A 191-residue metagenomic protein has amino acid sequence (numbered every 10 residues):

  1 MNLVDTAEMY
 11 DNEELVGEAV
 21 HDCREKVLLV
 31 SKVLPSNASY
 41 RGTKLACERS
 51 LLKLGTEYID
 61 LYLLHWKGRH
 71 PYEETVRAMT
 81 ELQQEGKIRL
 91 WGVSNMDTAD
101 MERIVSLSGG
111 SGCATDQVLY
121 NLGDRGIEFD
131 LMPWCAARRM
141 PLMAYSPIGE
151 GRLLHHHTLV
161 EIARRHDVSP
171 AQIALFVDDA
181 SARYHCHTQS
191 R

Functional and structural regions predicted by a protein language model:
M1-V27: N-terminal binding-site loop/beta-alpha segment at the start of enzyme catalytic domains that lines or forms
V4, I59, W91: Glycine-centered flexible beta-alpha turn that most often forms the glycine-rich phosphate-binding loop
A7-Y10, K32-V33, P147: Active-site-proximal beta-strand/loop segments in catalytic clefts of secreted hydrolases
N12, K67-R191: Beta/alpha (TIM)-barrel catalytic core signal, keyed to glycine-rich beta->alpha loops juxtaposed to Asp/Glu that bind
G17, C47-L52, D130-P133: Short amphipathic alpha-helices and their capping/turn segments at secondary-structure boundaries
K26-A38, L61-H65, V118-Y120: A short, structured active-site edge motif that brings together acidic residues
T43-L63, E81-E85, L107: CE4/NodB-like, metal-dependent polysaccharide N-deacetylase domain that modifies extracellular/periplasmic N-acetylated
